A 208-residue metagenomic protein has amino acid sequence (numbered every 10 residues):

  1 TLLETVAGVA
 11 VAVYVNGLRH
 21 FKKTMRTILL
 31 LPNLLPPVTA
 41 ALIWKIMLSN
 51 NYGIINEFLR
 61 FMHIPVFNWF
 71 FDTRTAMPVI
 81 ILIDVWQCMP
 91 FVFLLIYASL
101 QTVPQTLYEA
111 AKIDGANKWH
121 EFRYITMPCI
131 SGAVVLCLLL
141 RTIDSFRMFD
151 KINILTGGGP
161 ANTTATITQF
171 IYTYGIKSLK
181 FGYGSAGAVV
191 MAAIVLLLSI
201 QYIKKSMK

Functional and structural regions predicted by a protein language model:
T1-K208: A structural signal for multi-pass alpha-helical bundles of membrane permease subunits that mediate small-molecule
